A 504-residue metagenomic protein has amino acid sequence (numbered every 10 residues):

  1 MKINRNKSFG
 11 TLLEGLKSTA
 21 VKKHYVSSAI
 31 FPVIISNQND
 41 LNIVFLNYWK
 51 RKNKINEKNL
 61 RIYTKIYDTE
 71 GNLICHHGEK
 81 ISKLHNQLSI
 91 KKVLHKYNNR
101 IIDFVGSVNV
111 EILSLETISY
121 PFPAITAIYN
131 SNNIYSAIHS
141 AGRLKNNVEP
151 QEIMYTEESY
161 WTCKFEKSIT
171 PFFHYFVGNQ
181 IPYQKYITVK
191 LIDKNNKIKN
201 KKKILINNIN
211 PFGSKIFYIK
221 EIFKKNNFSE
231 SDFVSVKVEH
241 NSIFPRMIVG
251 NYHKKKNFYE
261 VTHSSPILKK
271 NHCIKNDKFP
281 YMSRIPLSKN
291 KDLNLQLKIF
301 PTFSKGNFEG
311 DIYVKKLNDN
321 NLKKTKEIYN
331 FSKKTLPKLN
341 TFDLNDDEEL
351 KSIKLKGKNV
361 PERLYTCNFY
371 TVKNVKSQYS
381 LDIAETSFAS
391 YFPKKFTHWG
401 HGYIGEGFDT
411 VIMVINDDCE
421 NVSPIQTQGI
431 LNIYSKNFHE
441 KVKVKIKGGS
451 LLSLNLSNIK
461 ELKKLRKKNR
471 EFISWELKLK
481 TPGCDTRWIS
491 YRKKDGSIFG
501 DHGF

Functional and structural regions predicted by a protein language model:
M1-F504: Gly/Pro-rich, tryptophan- and cysteine-flecked surface segments typical of secreted/extracellular proteins
